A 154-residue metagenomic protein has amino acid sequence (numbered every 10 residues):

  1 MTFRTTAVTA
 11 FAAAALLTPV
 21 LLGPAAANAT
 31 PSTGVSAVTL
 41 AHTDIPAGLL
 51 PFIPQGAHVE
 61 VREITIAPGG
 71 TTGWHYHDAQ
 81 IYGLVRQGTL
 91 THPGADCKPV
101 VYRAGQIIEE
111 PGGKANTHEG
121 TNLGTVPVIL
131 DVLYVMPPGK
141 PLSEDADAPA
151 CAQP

Functional and structural regions predicted by a protein language model:
T2-F11, A15-H58, A146-P154: A short, N-terminal "cap"/entry segment at the start of jelly-roll beta-barrel domains of the cupin/DSBH fold
A29, V126-L130, M136-P137, P141-P154: Extended, low-polarity transmembrane helix blocks
P54-A57, G70-L84: A short beta-loop-beta micro-motif enriched in histidine and acidic residues
G56-V61, T125-V128: Extracytoplasmic
I66-A67, G94-A115: Short acidic-glycine-tyrosine-enriched beta hairpin
T72-H77, G94, V101, E119-N122: Short histidine-centered beta-strand/loop micro-motifs that create catalytic or ligand/metal-coordination sites
H77-C97, Q106-I107: Glycine- and acidic-residue-biased ligand/ion/polar-headgroup-sensing regions
K98, G113-K140: Ligand-binding loop in jelly-roll beta-barrel domains
